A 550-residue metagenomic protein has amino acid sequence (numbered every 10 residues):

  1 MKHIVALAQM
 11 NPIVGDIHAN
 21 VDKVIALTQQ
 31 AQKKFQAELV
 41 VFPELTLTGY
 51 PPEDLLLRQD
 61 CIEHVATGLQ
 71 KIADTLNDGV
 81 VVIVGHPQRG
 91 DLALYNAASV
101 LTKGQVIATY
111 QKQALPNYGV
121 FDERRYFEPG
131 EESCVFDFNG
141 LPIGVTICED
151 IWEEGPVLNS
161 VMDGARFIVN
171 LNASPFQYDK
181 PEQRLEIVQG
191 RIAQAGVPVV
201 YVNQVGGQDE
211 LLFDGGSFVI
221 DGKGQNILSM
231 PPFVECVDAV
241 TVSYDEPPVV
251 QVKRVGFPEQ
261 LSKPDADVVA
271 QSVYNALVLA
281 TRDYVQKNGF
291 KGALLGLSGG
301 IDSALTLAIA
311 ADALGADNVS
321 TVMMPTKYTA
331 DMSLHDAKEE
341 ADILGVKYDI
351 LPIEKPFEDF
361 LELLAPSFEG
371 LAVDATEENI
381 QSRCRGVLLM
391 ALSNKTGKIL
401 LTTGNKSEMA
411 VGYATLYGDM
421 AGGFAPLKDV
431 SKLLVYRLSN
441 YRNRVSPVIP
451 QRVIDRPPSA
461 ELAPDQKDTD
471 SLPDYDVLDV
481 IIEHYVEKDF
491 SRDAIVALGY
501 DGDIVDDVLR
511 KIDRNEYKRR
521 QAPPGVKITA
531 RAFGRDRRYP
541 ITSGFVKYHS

Functional and structural regions predicted by a protein language model:
M1-G296, D312-A316, M323, Y348: Enzyme catalytic cores with a strong preference for nitrogen-chemistry domains
G15, N20, G196, G222 (+2 more regions): ATP/NTP-dependent adenylation/nucleotidyl-transfer catalytic domains that generate, transfer, or process NMP-activated
